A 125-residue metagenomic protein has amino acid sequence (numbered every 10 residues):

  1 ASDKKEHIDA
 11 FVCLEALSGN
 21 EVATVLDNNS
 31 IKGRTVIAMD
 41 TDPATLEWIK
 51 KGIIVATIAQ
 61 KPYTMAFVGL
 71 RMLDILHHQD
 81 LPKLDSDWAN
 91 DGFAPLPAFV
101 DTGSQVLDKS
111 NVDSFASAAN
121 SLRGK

Functional and structural regions predicted by a protein language model:
A1-W48: Hydrophobic alpha-helical
D3-K4, G52, L76-D80: Generic structural signal for alpha-helix termini and adjacent loop/cap motifs
N29, G52, N120-L122: Short glycine-centered helix-capping/turn motifs at secondary-structure transition points
T35-I37, V55, L107: Structural detector of well-ordered beta-strand residues that form the stable sheet scaffold of enzyme domains
T41, Q60, V106: Flexible, solvent-exposed loop/hinge segments that line or gate ligand/substrate-binding clefts
K51-Y63: Short beta-strand elements at the ligand-binding edges of bilobed clamshell
Y63-L70: Short, amphipathic alpha-helical "lid/cap" segments that border enzyme active or binding sites
L70-K125: Hinge/cleft segment of the Venus flytrap/periplasmic-binding protein
